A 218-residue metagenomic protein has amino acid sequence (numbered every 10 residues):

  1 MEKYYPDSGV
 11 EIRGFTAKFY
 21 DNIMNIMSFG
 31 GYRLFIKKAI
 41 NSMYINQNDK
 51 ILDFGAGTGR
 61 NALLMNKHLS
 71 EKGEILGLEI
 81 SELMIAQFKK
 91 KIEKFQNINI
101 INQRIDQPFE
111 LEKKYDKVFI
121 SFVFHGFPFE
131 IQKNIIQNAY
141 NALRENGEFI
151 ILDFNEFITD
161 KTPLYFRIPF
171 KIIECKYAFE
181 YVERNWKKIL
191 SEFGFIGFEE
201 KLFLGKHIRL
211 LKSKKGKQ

Functional and structural regions predicted by a protein language model:
M1-M43, R60, R167: Conserved class I S-adenosyl-L-methionine
Y4-D7, I151-F193, F198-L202: C-terminal alpha-helical "lid/dimerization" subdomain adjacent to the S-adenosyl-L-methionine
L52-F54, T58-Q107: Class I SAM-dependent methyltransferase SAM/SAH-binding core
S70, P128, L143-E145: Helix-to-beta-strand junctions that scaffold the AdoMet/dcAdoMet cofactor pocket in Class I SAM-dependent enzymes
F109-V118: A short acidic, Gly/Pro-enriched loop at the edge of an enzyme's catalytic core that lines a small-molecule cofactor
K117-E130: A short SAM/SAH-binding and catalytic strip from SAM-dependent methyltransferases
K133-E145: A short glycine-rich, Lys/Arg-flanked "PGG" loop and its adjoining helix->strand segment in the class I
G194-F195, K201-Q218: Core SAM-dependent methyltransferase catalytic element
